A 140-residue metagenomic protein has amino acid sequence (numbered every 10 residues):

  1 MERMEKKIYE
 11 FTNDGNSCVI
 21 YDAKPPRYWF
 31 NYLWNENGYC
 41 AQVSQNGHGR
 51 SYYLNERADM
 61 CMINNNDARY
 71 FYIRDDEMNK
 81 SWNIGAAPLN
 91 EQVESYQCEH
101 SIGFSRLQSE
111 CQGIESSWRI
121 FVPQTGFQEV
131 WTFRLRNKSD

Functional and structural regions predicted by a protein language model:
M1-D140: Anionic coordination/interaction segments
